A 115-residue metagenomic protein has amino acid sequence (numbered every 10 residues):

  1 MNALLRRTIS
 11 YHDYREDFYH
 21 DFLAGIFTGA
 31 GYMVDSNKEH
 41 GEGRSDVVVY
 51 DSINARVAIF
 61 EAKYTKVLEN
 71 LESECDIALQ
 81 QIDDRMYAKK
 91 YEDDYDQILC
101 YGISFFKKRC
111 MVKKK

Functional and structural regions predicted by a protein language model:
M1-K115: Structural signature of nuclease core domains in nucleic-acid processing machines
